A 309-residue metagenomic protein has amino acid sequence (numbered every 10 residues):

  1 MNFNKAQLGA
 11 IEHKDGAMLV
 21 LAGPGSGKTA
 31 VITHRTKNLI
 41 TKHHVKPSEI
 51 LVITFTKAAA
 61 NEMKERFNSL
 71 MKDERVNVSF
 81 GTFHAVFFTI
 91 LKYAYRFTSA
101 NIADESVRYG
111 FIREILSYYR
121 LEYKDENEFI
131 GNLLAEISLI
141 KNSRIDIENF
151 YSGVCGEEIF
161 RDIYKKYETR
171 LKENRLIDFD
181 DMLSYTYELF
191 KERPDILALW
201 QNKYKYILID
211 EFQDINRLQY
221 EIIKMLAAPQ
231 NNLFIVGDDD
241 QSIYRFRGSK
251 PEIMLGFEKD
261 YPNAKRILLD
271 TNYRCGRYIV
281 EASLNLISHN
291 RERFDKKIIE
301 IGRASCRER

Functional and structural regions predicted by a protein language model:
M1-E12, G16-V20, L51, A59 (+2 more regions): Conserved helicase NTPase motor core
M1-N4, L8-P24, S48, R96-N101 (+2 more regions): Inter-lobe coupling/hinge region of RecA-like P-loop helicase motors
M1-T98, A198, E252, V280-L284: P-loop NTPase Walker
H13-K14, R75-N77, Y95-D181, Y204 (+2 more regions): ATP-hydrolysis module of ASCE/P-loop NTPase motor domains, specifically the Walker B Asp-Glu catalytic pair
K57-A60, F80, H84, E105-Y109 (+5 more regions): Amphipathic alpha-helical transducer elements in NTP-driven molecular machines
F67, E114-Y119, A282-N290: Conserved AAA+ ATPase "sensor/coupling" helix adjacent to the nucleotide-binding pocket
R96, Q241-I299: Conserved coupling/interface region of RecA-like P-loop/ASCE motor cores
D125, N142-I145, Q230-N231, L286-I298: Proline-centered turn/helix-capping motifs that create local helix->coil transitions or kinks
